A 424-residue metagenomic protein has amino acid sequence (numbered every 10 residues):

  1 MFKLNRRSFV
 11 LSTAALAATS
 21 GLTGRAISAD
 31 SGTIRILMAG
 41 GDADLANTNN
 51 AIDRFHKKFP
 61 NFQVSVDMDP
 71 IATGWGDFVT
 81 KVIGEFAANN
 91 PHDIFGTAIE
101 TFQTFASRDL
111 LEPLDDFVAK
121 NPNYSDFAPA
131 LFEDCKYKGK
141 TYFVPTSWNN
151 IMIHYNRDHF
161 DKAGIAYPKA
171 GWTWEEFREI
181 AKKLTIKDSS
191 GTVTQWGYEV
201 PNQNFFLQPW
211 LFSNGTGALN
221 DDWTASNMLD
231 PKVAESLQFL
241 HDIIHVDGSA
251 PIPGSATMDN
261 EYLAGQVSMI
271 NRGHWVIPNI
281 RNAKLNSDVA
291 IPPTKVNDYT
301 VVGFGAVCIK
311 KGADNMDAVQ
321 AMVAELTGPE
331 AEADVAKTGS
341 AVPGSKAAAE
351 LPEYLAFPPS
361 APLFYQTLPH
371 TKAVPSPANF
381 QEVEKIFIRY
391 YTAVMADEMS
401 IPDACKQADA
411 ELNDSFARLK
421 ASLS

Functional and structural regions predicted by a protein language model:
F2, S8-I27: N-terminal export signals
T33-R35, D42-I99: Early extracytoplasmic/lumenal segment of secretory-pathway proteins
D69-K81, E100, W172-R178, A250-L263: Short helix-initiation/N-cap motifs at beta->coil->alpha
I99-N150, N286-A290, E353-F357, Q366: Hinge/lid segment of periplasmic solute-binding proteins
K138-T146, I151, E175-A225, K232-V233 (+1 more regions): Extracytoplasmic/periplasmic solute-binding protein
D161-K162, Y167, D242, G248 (+1 more regions): Conserved C-terminal helix/tail region of periplasmic/extracytoplasmic solute-binding proteins
I180-K182, D222-I252, A283, P292: Glycine-centered hinge/linker elements that transmit conformational signals in sensory and ligand-binding systems
P278-N286, K295-R389, L419-L423: C-terminal lobe and pocket-closing loops of periplasmic/extracytoplasmic Venus-flytrap solute-binding proteins
